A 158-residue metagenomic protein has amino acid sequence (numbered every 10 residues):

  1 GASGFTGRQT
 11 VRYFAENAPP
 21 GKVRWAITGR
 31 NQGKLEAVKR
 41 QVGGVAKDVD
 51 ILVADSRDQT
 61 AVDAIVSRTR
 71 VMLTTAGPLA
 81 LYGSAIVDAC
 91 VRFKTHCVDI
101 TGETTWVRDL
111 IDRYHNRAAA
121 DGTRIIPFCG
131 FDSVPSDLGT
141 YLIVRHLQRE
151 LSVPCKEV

Functional and structural regions predicted by a protein language model:
G1-N17: N-terminal Rossmann NAD(P)H-binding glycine-rich loop of SDR-like oxidoreductase domains
P19-K34: Conserved glycine-rich Rossmann-like NAD(P)H-binding loop of the short-chain dehydrogenase/reductase
T28, T75, I100: The conserved SAM/SAH-binding core of class I Rossmann-like methyltransferase domains, concentrating on the hydrophobic
V38-K47: Short, conserved SAM-binding/catalytic segment of Class I S-adenosyl-L-methionine-dependent methyltransferases
R40, L52-Y82: Conserved Rossmann-fold cofactor-binding substructure of NAD(P)-dependent oxidoreductases
P78, V87-R108: ADP-ribose/adenylate-binding Rossmann-like module
G83, T101-T123: Rossmann-fold NAD(P)-binding glycine/threonine-rich loop
I126-D132, S136-V158: Conserved anion/nucleotide-ligand pocket segment
